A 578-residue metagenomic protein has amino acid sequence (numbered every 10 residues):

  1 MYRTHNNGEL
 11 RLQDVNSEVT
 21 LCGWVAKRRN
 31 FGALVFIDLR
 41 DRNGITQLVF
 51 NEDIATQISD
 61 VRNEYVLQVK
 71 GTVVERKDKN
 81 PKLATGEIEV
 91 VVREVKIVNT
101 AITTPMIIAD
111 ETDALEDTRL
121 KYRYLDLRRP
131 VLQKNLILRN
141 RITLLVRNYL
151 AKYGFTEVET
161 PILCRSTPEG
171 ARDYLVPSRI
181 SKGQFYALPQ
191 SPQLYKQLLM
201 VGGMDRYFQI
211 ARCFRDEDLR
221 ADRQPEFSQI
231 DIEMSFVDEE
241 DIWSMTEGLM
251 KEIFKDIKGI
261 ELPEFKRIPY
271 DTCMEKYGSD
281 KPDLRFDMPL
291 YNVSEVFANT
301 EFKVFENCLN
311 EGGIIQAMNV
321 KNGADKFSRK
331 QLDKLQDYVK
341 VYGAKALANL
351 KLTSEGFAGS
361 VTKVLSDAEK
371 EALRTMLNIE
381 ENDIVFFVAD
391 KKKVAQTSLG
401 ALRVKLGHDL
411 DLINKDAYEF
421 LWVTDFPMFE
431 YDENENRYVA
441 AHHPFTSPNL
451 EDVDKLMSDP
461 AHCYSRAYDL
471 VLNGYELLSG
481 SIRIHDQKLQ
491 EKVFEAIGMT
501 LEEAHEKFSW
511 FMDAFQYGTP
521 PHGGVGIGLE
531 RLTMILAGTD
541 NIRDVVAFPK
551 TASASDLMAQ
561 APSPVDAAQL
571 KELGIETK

Functional and structural regions predicted by a protein language model:
M1-K578: Class II aminoacyl-tRNA synthetase catalytic cores and aaRS-like
